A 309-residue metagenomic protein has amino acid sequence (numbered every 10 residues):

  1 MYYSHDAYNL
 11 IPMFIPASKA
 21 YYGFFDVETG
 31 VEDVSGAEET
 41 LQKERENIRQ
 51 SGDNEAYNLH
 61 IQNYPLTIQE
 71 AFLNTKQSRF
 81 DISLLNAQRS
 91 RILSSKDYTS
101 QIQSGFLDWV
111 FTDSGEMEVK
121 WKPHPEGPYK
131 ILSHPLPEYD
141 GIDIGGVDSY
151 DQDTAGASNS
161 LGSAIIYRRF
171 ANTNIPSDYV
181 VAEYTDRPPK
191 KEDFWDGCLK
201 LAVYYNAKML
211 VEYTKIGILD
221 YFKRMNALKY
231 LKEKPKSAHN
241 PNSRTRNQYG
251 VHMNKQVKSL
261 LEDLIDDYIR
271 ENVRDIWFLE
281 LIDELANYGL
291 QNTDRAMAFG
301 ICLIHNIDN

Functional and structural regions predicted by a protein language model:
S4-I11, I15, Y21-K234, D267-N309: RNase H-like, metal-dependent nuclease domains and their acidic two-metal-ion catalytic environment used
Y230-E271: Short alpha-helix plus adjacent loop in nuclease-associated cores
